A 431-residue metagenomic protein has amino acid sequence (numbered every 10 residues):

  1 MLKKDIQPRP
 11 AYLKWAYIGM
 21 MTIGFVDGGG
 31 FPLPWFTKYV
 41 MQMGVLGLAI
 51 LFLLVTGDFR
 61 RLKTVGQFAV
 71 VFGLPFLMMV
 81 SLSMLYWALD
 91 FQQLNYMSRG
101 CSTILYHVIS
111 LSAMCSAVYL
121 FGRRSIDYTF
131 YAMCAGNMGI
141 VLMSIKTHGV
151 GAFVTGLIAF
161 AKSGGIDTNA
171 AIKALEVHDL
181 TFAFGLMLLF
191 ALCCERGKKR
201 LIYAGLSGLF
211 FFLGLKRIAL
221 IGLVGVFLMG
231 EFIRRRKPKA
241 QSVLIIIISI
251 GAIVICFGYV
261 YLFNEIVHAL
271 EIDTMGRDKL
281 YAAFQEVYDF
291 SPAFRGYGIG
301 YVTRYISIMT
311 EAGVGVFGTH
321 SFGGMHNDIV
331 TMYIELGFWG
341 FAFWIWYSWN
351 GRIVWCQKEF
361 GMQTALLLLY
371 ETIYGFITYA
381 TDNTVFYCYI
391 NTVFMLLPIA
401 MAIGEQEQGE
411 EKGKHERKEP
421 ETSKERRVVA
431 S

Functional and structural regions predicted by a protein language model:
M1-D58, M78-W87, S144, G375-I377: N-terminal signal-anchor transmembrane segment
D5, A11, F59, L228 (+3 more regions): Hydrophobic transmembrane alpha-helices and their immediate junctions
I18, Y370-S431: Transmembrane alpha-helices of multi-pass inner-membrane enzymes
M43-G44, Q67-S81, F91-Y119, Y128-F130 (+1 more regions): Aromatic-anchored transmembrane helix interface
Y86-Q93, Y128, G136-V177, T310-H320: Membrane-interfacial helix-loop-helix modules of multi-pass inner-membrane proteins that assemble, modify, or transport
I126-A152, K173-F232: Alpha-helical transmembrane segments of multi-pass inner-membrane proteins
L142-K146, E231-I272: A membrane-periplasm/extracellular boundary helix in multi-pass inner-membrane enzymes that assemble envelope glycans
H268-L336: Long extracytoplasmic/lumenal interhelical loops at the membrane interface of multi-pass membrane proteins
